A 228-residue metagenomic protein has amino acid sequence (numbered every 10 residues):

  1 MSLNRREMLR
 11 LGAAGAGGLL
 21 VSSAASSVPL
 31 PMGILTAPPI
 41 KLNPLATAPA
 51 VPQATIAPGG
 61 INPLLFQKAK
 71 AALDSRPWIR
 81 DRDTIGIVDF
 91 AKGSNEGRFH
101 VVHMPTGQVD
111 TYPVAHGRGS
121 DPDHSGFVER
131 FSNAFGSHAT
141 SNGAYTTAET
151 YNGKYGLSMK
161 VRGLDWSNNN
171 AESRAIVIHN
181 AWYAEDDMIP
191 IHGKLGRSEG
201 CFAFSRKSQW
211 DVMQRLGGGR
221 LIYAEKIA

Functional and structural regions predicted by a protein language model:
M1-A16: N-terminal secretory signal peptides and thylakoid transit peptides that target proteins across membranes
N4, L19, P39-L42: NTP/phosphate- and nucleic-acid-binding module
A25-S27: Boundary at the C-terminal end of the N-terminal hydrophobic targeting segment
G33-S198, R206-W210, Q214, R220: Cell wall/extracellular polymer interaction/catalysis modules
C201: Short cysteine clusters
G219-A228: C-terminal functional extensions of proteins
